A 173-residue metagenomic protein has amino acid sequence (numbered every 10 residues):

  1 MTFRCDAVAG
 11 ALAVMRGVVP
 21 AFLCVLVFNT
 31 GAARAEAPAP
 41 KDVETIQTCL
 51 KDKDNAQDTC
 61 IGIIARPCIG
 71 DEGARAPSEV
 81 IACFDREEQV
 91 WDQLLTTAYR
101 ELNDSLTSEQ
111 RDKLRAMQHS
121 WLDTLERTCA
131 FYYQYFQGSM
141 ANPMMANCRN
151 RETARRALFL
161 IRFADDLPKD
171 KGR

Functional and structural regions predicted by a protein language model:
M1-M15: N-terminal secretory signal peptides that target proteins for export/translocation
C5-D6, V19, A154: Generic extreme N-terminus detector
R16-N29: Bacterial N-terminal signal peptides
R34-R173: N-terminal alpha-helical modules
